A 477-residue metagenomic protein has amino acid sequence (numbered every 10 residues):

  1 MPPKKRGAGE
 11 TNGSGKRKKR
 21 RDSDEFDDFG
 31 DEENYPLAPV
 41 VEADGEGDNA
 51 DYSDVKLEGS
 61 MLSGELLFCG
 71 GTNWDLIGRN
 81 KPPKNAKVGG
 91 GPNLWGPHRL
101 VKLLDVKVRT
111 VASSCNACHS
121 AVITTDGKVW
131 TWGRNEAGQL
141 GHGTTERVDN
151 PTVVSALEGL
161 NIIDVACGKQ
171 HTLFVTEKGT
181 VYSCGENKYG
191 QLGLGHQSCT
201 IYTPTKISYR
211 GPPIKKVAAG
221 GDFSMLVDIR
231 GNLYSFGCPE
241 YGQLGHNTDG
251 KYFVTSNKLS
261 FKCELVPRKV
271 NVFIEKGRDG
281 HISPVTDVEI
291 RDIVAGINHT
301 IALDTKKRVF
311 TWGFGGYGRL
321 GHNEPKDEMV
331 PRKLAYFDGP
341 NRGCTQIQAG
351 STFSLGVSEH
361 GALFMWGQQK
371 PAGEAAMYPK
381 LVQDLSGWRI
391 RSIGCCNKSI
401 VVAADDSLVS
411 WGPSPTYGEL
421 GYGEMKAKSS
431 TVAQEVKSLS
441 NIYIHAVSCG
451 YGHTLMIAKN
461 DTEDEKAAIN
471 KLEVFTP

Functional and structural regions predicted by a protein language model:
M1-P477: Eukaryote-biased RCC1-like beta-propeller repeat architecture
